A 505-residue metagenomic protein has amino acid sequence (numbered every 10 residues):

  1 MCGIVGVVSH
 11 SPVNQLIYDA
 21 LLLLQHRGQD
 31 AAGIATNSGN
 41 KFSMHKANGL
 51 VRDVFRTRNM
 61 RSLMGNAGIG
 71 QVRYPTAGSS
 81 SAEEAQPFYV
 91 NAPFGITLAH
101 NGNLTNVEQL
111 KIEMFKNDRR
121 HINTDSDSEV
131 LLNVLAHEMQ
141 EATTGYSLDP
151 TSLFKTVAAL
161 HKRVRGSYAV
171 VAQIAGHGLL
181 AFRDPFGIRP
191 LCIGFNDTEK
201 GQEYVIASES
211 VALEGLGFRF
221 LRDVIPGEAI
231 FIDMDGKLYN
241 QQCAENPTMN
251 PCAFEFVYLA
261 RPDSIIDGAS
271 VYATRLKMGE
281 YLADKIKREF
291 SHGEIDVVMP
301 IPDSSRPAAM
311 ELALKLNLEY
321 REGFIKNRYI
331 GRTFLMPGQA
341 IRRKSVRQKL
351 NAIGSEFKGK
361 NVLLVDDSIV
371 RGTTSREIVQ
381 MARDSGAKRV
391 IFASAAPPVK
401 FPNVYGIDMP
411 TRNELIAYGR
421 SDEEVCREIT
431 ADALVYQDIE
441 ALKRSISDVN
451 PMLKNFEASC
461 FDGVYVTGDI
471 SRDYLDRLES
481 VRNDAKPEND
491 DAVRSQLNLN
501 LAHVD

Functional and structural regions predicted by a protein language model:
M1-P226, F231-D296, I301, R389: Conserved short alpha-helical segments that host acidic/polar catalytic motifs at enzyme active sites
P12-N14, T76-A77, N106, L179 (+8 more regions): Flexible loop/turn segments at secondary-structure boundaries
F55, E129-V134, Y320-G331, E428-I446: A conserved beta-strand->alpha-helix junction
E84, L135-Q140, L335-A340, G406-I407 (+1 more regions): Short, surface-exposed amphipathic charged segments that create phosphate/polyanion-binding patches used for binding
H161, G176-G178, R183, G217-D223 (+2 more regions): PRPP-dependent phosphoribosyltransferase catalytic core
Q202-E209, T248-M249, T333-R347, A387 (+2 more regions): Flexible glycine/proline-rich, aromatic-decorated loop/lid segments
V298-I301, S305-L312, L316, Y320 (+2 more regions): Extended, hydrophobic alpha-helical segments in both membrane/secreted and soluble proteins
L314-V362, T373, K400-P410: Short, glycine/charge-rich flexible loops or terminal/linker lids adjacent to PRPP-binding catalytic cores
